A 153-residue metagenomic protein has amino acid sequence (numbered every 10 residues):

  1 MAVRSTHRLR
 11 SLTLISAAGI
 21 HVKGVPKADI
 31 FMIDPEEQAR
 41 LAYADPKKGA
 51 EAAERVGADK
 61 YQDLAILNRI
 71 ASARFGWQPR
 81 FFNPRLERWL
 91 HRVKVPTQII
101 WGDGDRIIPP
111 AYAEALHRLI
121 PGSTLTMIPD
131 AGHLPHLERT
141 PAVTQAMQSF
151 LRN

Functional and structural regions predicted by a protein language model:
V3-R40: Flexible "cap/lid" loop of the alpha/beta hydrolase fold
T13, Q98-I100, T126: Conserved hydrophobic packing residues within short motifs/helices of P-loop NTPase cores of ABC-family ATPases
D59-R88, R92: Hydrophobic, aromatic-rich cap/lid helix
L90-K94, L119-I120: Short, conserved loop/helix-junction motifs that constitute active-site signature segments in enzyme catalytic cores
V93, I99-W101, D105: Short beta-strand/loop motif that positions the catalytic acidic residue of the alpha/beta-hydrolase fold
R106-Y112: Conserved alpha/beta-hydrolase "acid-adjacent" motif
E114-S123: Active-site-adjacent alpha-helix of alpha/beta-hydrolase-fold enzymes
G122-N153: Catalytic active-site module of serine/aspartate enzymes centered on a nucleophile-bearing elbow/loop
